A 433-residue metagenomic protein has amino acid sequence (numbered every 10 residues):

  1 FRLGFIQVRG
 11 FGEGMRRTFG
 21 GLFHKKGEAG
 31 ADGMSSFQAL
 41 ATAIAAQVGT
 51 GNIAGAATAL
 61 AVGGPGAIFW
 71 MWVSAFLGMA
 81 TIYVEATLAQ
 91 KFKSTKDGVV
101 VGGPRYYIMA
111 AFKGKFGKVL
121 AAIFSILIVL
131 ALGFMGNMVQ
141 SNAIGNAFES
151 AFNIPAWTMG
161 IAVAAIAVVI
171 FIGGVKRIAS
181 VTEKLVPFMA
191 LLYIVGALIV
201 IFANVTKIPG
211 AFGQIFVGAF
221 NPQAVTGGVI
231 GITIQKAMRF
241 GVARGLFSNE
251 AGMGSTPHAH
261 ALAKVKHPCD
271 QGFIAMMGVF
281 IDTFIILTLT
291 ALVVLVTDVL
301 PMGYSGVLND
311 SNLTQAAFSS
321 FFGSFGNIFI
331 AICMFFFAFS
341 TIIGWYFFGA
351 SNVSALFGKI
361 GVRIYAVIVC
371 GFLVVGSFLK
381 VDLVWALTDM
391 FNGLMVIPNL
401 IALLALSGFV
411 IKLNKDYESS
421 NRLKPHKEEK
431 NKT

Functional and structural regions predicted by a protein language model:
F1-R16, A61-V99, I281-L289, N327 (+1 more regions): Extracellular loop-to-transmembrane helix junctions
F1-T50, A61-G66, G78, V374 (+1 more regions): N-terminal alpha-helical transmembrane segments of multi-pass membrane transport and channel/translocase proteins
R2-Q7, G51-A56, L132-G145, A167-V181 (+4 more regions): Transmembrane helix-loop junctions in multi-pass membrane proteins
I6-M15, F124, S141-F148, P155-F216 (+2 more regions): Membrane-interface loop-to-helix entry segments
K26-V62, K91, D97-R105, M109-A111 (+2 more regions): Alpha-helical membrane segments and immediately flanking helix-loop junctions that form or couple to the substrate/ion
S74-V100, R105, M109-N142, N146-I170 (+1 more regions): Helix-loop-helix module between adjacent transmembrane segments
L77-E85, I161-V175, V186-T206, R239 (+3 more regions): Selective recognition of specific alpha-helical transmembrane segments in multi-pass small-molecule
Y83-F92, D97, L198-Q214, P222-V229 (+3 more regions): Extracellular/periplasmic helix-exit of transmembrane alpha-helices
